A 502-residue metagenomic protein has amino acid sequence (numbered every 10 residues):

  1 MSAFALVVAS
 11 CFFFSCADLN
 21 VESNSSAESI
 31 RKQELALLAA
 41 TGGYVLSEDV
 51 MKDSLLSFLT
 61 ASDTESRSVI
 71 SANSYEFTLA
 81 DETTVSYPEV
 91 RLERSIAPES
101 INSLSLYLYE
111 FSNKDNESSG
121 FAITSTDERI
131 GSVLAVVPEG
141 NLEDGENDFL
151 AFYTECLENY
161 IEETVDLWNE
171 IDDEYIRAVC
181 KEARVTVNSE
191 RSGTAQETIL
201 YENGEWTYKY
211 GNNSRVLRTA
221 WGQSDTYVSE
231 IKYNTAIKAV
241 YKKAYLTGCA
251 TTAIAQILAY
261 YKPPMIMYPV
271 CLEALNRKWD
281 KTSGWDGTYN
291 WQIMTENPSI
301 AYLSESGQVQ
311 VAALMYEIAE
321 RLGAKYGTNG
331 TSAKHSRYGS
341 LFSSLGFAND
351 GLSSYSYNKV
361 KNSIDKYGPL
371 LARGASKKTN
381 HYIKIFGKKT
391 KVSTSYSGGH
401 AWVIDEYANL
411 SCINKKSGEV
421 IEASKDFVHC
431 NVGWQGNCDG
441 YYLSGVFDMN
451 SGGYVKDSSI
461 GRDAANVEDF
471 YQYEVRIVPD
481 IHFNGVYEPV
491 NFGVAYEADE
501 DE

Functional and structural regions predicted by a protein language model:
M1, D18-D115, I130, A135-N234 (+3 more regions): Acidic/polar, low-complexity intrinsically disordered N-terminal segments immediately downstream of a Sec signal
M1-V8: Sec-dependent N-terminal signal peptides
F12-S15: C-terminal motif of bacterial Sec signal peptides marking the signal peptidase cleavage site
L19-S68, T247, T251-S354: Cysteine-nucleophile protease catalytic domains, especially the papain-like/related folds used in DUB/UBL proteases
S86-P88, I199-E202, W206-K209, D225-V240 (+4 more regions): Surface-exposed intrinsically disordered loops and tails
R94-S118, A348-D426: Active-site-adjacent substructure of cysteine-protease-like catalytic cores
S125-N141, D405-E406, L410-S444: Catalytic Cys-His active-site segments of thiol-dependent hydrolases/isopeptidases
W434-E502: A recurrent domain-boundary module in secreted/ectodomain proteins
